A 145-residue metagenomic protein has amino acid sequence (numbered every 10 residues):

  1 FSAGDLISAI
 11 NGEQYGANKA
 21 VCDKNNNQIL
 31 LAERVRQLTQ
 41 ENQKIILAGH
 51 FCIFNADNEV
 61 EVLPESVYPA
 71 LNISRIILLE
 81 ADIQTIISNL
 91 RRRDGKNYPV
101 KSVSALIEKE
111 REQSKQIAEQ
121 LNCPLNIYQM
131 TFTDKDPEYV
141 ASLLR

Functional and structural regions predicted by a protein language model:
F1-E33: Conserved substrate/cofactor phosphate-moiety recognition/catalytic segment in nucleotide-dependent phosphotransferases
L6-I10, Q84, F132-E138: A short acidic, often aromatic-flanked loop/helix-cap motif at beta-alpha or helix-coil junctions that lines enzyme
Y15-K19, R93-Y98: Short glycine/proline- and charge-enriched loop/turn segments that cap or connect secondary-structure elements
N26-N27, P99-E108: A short acidic, glycine-rich active-site loop that binds or catalyzes chemistry on phosphate/adenosine moieties
Q37-E41, A70-L71: Flexible, charged surface loops at secondary-structure boundaries
E41-H50: Loop/turn-to-beta-strand initiation segments
H50-R93: ATP-dependent NMP and nucleoside kinases share a basic, alpha-helical "lid"
E112-R145: NTP-dependent small-molecule kinase module
